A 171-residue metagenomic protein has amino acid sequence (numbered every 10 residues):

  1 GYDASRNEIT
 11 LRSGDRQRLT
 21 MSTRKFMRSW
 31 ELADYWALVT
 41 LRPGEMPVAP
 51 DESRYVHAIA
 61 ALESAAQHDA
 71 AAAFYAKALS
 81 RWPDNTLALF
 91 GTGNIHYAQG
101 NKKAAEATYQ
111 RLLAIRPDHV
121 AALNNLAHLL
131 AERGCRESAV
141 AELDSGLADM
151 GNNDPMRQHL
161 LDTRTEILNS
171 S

Functional and structural regions predicted by a protein language model:
Y2-A88: Noncatalytic regulatory segments and standalone regulatory/sensor domains
R81, I115, D149-N153: Structural marker of alpha-solenoid helical repeat scaffolds
N85, H119, N153-R157: Residue-level recognition of tetratricopeptide repeat
